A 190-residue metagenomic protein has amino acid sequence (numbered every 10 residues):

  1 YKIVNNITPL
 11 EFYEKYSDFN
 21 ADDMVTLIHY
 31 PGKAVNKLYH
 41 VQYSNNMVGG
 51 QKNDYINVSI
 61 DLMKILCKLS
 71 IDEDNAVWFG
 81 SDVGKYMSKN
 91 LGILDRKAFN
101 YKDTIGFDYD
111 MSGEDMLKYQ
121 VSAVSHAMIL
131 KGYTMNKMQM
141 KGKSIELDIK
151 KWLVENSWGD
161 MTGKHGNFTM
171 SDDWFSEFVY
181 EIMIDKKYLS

Functional and structural regions predicted by a protein language model:
Y1-D72: Core regions of eukaryotic protease modules
Y1-V25, H29, Y101-S125, S171-S190: Bimodal feature
M47-S125: Long, positively charged binding patches that form subdomain-scale interaction surfaces for polyanionic ligands
K131, N136, S144-S190: Conserved catalytic-core surface of thiol
